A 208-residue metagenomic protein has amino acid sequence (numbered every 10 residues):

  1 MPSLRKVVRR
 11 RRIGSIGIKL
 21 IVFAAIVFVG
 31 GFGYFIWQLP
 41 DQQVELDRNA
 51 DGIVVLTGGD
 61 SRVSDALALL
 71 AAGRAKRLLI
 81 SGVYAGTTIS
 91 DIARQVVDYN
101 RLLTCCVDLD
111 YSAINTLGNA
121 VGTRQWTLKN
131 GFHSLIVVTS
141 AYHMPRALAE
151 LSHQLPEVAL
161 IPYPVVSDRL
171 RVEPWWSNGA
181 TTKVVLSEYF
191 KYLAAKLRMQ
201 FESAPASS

Functional and structural regions predicted by a protein language model:
L4-V44: N-terminal type II signal-anchor transmembrane helix that functions as the membrane-insertion/stop-transfer segment
V8-R12, L170-P174, A180, V184 (+1 more regions): Coil-to-alpha-helix initiation sites in intrinsically disordered, low-complexity, charged segments
I18, S61, S187-F190: Residue-level micro-sites within transmembrane alpha helices that shape and flank functional polar/acidic positions
Q38-G179: A structural signal for short, hydrophobic/glycine-enriched beta-strand patches
N178-P205: A transmembrane-helix-recognition feature enriched in membrane-embedded lipid enzymes and envelope glyco-/phospholipid
